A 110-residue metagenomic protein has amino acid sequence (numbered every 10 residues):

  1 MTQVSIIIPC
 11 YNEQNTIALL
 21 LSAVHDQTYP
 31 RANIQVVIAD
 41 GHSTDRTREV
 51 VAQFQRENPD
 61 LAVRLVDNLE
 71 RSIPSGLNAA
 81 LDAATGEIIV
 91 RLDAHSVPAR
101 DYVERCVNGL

Functional and structural regions predicted by a protein language model:
Q3-S5, Q35: Cell-envelope/extracellular polymer assembly enzymes that use nucleotide-activated donors
N15-A18, D45-F54, D101: Acidic helix N-cap motif at the loop->helix transition within catalytic regions of sugar-transfer enzymes
S22-N33: Short, acidic, metal-binding catalytic loop of nucleotide-sugar glycosyltransferases
N33-H42, R64-N68: Short beta-strand/loop segment that forms part of the nucleotide-sugar
D40-E49, E70, S96: A conserved acidic beta->alpha catalytic loop
R46, S96-N108: Acidic donor-binding/catalytic loop of UDP-sugar-dependent glycosyltransferases, especially processive GT2
D67-A84, R105: Glycine-rich, basic loop-to-helix element that forms the pyrophosphate-binding segment of sugar-nucleotide handling
I89: Short aromatic/hydrophobic "clamp" motif used to bind/position activated sugar donors
